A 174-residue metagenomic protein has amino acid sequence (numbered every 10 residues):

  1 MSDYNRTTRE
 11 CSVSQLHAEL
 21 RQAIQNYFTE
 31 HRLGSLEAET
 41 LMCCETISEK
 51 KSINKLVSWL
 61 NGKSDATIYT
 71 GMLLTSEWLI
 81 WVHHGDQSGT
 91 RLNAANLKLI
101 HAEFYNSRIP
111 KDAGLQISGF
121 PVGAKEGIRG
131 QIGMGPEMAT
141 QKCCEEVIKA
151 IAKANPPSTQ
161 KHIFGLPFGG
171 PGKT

Functional and structural regions predicted by a protein language model:
M1-M72: Anionic N-terminal interaction surfaces
A18, G135-T174: Terminal and domain-flanking low-complexity segments
I24, F28-R32, I117-G119, V147 (+2 more regions): Hydrophobic, Leu/Ile/Phe/Ala-enriched alpha-helical segments that form helix-helix packing faces
R32, G127, G133, I163-G165: Acidic/proline-rich low-complexity IDRs
L56-G114: Phosphoinositide-binding peripheral membrane targeting modules
L92-L97, E126-P136: Short amphipathic beta-strand/extended segments with alternating polar/hydrophobic composition
I100, F120-V122, G135-E137: Generic structural motif
K111-Q131: Short, surface-exposed polybasic-and-hydrophobic patches located at secondary-structure transitions
